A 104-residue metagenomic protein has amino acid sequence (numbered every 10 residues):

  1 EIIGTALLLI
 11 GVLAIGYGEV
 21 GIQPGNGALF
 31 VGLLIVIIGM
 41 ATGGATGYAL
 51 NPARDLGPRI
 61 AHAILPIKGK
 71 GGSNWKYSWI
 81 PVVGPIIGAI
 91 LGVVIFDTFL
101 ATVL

Functional and structural regions predicted by a protein language model:
I2-L104: Membrane-interface helix-loop junctions and terminal tails of multi-pass membrane proteins
